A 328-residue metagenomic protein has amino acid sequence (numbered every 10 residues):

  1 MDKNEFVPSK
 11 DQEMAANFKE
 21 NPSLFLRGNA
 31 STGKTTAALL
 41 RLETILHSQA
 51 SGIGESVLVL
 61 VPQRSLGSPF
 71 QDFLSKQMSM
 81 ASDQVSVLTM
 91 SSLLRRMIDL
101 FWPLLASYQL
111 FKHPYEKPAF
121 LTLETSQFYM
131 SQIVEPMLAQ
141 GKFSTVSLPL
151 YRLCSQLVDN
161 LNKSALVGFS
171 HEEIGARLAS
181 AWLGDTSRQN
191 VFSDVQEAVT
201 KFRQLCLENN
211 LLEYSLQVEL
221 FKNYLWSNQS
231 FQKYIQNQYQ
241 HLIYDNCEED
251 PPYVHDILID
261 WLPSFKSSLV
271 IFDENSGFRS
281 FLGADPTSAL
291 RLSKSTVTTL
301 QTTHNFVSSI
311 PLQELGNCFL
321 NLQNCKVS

Functional and structural regions predicted by a protein language model:
M1-N17, N21-F25, A30, A37 (+2 more regions): Accessory N-terminal region flanking or inserted into the helicase ATPase core in nucleic-acid motor proteins
K19, R41-I45, F70, W261: Hydrophobic residues on the short alpha-helix immediately C-terminal to a glycine-rich phosphate/catalytic loop
R27, G54-N162: Conserved P-loop NTPase-based nucleic-acid remodeling module centered on helicase motor cores
K34-E43, V254-H255: Motif I (Walker A/P-loop) of helicase-class P-loop NTPases
T44-E55: Post-Walker A helix-loop "phosphate-sensing" segment adjacent to the P-loop in P-loop NTPases
I45, L94, C247-Y253, I257 (+1 more regions): Catalytic P-loop NTPase motifs of RecA-like helicase/translocase cores
Q238-D250, S268-L269, N275: SF2 helicase catalytic motif II
D256-S328: Conserved RecA-like helicase ATPase core segment that couples NTP binding/hydrolysis to strand translocation
